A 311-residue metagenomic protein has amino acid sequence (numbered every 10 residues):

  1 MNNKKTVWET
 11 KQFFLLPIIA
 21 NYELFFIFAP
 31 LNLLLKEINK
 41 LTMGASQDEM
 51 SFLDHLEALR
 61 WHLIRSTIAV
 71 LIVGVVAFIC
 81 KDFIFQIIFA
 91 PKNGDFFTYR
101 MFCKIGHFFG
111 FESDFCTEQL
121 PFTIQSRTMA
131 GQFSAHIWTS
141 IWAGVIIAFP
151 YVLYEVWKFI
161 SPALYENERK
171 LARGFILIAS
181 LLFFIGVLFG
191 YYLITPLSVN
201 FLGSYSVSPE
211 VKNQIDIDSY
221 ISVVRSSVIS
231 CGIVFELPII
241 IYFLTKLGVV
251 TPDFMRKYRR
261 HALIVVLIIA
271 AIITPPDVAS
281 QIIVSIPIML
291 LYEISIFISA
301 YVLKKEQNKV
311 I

Functional and structural regions predicted by a protein language model:
T6-P17, L24-A29, L33: Short, often N-terminal, low-complexity regions that either remain intrinsically disordered or form a short helix
I27-I311: Membrane topogenic/interface segments and analogous intrinsically disordered interaction regions
